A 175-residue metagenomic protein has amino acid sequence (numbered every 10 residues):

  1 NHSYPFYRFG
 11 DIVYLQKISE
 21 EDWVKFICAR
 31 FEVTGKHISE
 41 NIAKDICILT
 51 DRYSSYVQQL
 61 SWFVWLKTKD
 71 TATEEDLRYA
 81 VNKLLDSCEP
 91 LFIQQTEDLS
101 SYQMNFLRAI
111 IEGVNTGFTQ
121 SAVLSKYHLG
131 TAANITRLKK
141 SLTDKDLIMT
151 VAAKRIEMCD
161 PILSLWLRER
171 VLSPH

Functional and structural regions predicted by a protein language model:
N1-G10: Short regulatory helix/loop adjacent to the ATP-binding pocket of P-loop NTPases
V13-I42: Conserved small helical "lid"/interfacial subdomain of P-loop NTPases
H37, R52, Q58-A132: Winged-helix-like regulatory helical subdomains adjacent to P-loop NTPase cores
N41-S55: A short helix-loop-helix "switch/interaction" segment in the helical subdomain of ASCE P-loop NTPases
Y127-K145, A153: Short amphipathic alpha-helical interaction segments
K154-P161: Minor-groove-contacting beta-hairpin "wing" of winged helix-turn-helix DNA-binding domains
P161-H175: Short, amphipathic alpha-helical interaction segments positioned at domain boundaries
